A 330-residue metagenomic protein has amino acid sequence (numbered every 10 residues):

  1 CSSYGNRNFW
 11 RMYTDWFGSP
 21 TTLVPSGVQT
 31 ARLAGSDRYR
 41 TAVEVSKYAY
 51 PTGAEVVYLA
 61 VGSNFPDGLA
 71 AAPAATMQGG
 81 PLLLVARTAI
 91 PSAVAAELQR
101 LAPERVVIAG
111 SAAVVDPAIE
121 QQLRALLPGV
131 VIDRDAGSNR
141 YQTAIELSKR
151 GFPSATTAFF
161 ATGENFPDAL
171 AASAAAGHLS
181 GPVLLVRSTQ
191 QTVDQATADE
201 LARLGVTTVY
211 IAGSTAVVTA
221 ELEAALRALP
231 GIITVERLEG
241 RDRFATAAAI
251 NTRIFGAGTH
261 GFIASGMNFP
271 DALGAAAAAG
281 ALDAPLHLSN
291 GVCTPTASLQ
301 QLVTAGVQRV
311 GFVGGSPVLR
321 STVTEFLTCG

Functional and structural regions predicted by a protein language model:
C1-T21: Mature secreted bioactive peptide module from preproproteins
S19-G330: Extracellular glycan-binding segments that recognize GlcNAc-based cell-wall polysaccharides
